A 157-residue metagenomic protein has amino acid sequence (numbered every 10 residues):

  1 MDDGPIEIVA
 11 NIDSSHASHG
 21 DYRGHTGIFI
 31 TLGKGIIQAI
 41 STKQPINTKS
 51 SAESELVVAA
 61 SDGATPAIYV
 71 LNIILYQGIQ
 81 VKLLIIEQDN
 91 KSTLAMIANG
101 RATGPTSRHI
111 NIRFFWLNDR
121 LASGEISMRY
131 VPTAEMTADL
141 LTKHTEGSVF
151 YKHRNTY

Functional and structural regions predicted by a protein language model:
D2, E7-S54: RNase H-like nuclease fold core
E7, T42-Y157: RNase H-like nuclease module associated with reverse transcription
